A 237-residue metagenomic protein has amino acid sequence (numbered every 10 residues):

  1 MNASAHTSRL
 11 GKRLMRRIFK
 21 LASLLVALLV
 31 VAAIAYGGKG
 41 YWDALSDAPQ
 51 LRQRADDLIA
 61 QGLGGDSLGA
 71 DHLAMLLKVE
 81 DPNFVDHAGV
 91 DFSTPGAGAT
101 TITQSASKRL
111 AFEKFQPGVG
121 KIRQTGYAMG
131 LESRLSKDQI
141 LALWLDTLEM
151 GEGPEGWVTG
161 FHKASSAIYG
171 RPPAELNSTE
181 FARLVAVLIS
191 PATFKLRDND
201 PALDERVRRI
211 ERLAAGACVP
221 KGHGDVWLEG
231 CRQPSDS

Functional and structural regions predicted by a protein language model:
N2-S237: Juxtamembrane regions of bacterial inner-membrane/periplasmic proteins, predominantly the peptidoglycan biogenesis
